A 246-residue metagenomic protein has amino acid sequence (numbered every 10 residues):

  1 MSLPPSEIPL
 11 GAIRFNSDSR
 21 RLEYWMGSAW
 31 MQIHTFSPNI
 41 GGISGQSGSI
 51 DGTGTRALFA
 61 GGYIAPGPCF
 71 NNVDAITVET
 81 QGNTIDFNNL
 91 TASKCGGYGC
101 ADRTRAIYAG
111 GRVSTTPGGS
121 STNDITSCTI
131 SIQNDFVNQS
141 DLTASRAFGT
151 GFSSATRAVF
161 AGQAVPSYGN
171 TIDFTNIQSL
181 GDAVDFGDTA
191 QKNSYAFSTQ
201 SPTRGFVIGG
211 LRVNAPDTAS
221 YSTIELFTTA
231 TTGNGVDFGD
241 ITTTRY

Functional and structural regions predicted by a protein language model:
M1-Y246: Polar, enzyme-active/binding microenvironments
